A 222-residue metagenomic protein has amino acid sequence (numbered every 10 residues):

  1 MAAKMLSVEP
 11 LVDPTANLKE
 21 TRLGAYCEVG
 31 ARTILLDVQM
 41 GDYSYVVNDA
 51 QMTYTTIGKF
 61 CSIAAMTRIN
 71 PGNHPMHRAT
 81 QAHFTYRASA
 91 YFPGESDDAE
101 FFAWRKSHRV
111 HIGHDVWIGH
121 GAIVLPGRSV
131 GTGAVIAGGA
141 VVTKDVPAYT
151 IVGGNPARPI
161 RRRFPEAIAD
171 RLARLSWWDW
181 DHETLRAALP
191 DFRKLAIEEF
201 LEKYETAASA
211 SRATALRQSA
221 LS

Functional and structural regions predicted by a protein language model:
M1, D145-V146, W177: Histidine- and aromatic-rich ligand-binding microenvironments
K4-P14, K19-L23, E28-R128: Flexible, glycine/small-residue-enriched loop-and-beta-strand segment within the central core of proteins
V8-D13, A82-V124, P156-S222: C-terminal segments of enzyme domains that contribute to small-molecule binding surfaces
N73-P75, V146, R162-F164: Conserved catalytic-core motifs of eukaryotic protein kinase domains, centered on the activation segment
W117, V135, I151-V152: Short-chain dehydrogenase/reductase
H120, G138, A148: Catalytic-loop Lys-Pro-X-Asn motif of eukaryotic-like protein kinases
G131, V135-A137, V141: A generic "structured core" feature
A148, G153-P156: Acidic, glycine-centered active-site loop in nucleotide-sugar glycosyltransferases
